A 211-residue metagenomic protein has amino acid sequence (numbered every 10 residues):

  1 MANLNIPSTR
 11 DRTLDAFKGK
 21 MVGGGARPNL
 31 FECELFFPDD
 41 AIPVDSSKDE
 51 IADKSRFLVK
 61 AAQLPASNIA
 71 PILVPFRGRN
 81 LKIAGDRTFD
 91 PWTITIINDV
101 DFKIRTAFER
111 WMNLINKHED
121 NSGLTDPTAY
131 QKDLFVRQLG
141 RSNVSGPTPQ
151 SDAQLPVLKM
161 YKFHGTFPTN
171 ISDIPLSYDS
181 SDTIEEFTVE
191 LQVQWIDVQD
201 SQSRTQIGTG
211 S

Functional and structural regions predicted by a protein language model:
M1-S211: Glycine-rich, low-complexity intrinsically disordered segments
